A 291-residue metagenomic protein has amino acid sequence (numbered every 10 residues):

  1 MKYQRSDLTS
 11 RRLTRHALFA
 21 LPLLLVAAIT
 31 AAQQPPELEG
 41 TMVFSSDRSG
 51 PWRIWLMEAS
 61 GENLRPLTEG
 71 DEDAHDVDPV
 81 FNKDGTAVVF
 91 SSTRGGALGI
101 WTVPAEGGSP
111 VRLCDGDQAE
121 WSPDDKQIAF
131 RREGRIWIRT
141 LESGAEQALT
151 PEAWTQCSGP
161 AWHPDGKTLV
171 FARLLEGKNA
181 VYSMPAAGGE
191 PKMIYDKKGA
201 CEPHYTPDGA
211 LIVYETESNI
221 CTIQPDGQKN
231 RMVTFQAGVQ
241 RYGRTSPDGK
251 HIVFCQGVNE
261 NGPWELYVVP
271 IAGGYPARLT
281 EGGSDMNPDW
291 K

Functional and structural regions predicted by a protein language model:
M1-L13: N-terminal secretory signal peptides that target proteins for export/translocation
Y3-R5, L24, T86, P225: Hydrophobic transmembrane signal anchors and adjacent membrane-proximal interface regions, especially in viral
S6-D7, F19, W121, N259: Intrinsic structural disorder/low-complexity segments
T9-R12, A20, V88, G227: A residue-level detector for conformationally permissive "hinge/kink" positions
A17-A28: Bacterial N-terminal signal peptides
A31-K291: Sequence signature of WD/YWTD-type beta-propeller architectures
